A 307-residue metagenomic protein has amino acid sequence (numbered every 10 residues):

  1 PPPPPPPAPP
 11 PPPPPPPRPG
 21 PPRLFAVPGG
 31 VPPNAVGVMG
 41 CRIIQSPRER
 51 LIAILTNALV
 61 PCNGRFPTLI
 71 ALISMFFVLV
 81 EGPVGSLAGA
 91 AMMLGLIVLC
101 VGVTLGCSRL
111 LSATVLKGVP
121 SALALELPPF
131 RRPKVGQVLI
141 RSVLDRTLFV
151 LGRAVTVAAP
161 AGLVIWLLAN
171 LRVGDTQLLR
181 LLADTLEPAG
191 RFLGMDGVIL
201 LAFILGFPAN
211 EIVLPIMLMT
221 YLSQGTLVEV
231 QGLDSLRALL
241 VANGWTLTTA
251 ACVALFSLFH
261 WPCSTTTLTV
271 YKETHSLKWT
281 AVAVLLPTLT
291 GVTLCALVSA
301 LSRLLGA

Functional and structural regions predicted by a protein language model:
P1, P5-A8, G89-F203, A281-A307: Selected transmembrane alpha-helices and immediately adjacent juxtamembrane segments of polytopic inner-membrane
P1-P5, P10, P17, P22 (+5 more regions): Extended, low-charge hydrophobic alpha-helical regions
P14, M39, I54-L55, P61 (+1 more regions): Residue-level signal for pocket-adjacent positions within structured domains
P16, V31-N34, P47, F66 (+12 more regions): Conserved, well-folded catalytic cores of nucleic-acid-processing and energy-transducing macromolecular machines
A26, S46, V60, G85-S86 (+2 more regions): Alpha-helix capping and helix-loop boundary segments enriched in small/acidic/polar residues
V31-V36, T56-I73, A91-T104, P208-L214 (+2 more regions): Membrane-embedded alpha-helical segments of transport systems, primarily multispan ion/solute transporters
R42-Q45, L59, F66-A91, T265-S276 (+1 more regions): Transmembrane helix-loop junctions at the membrane interface of multipass transporters and ion channels
P83-L96, S235-T246: Interfacial loop-to-helix junctions that mark the boundaries of transmembrane helices in multi-pass membrane
